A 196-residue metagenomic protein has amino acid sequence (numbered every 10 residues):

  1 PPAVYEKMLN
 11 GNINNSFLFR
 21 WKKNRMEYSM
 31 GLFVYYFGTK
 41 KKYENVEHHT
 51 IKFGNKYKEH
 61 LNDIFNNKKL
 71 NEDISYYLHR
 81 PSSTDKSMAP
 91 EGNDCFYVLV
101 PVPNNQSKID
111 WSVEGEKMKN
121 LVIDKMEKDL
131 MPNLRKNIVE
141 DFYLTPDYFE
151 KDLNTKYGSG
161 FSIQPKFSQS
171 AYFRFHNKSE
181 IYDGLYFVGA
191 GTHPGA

Functional and structural regions predicted by a protein language model:
P1-A89: Mid-domain catalytic core of redox enzymes that form a hydrophobic substrate pocket/lid adjacent to a catalytic redox
P2-K7, K40, P90-K125: Conserved FAD/dinucleotide-binding core of flavoprotein oxidoreductases
L32, P103-S112, Y186-T192: Glycine- and acidic
F37, V98, M126, L185 (+1 more regions): Hydrophobic, well-ordered secondary-structure elements that form the walls of internal hydrophobic environments
K42-Y43, K69-N71, W111-K151: Flavin-binding catalytic cores
D73-H79, P132-H193: A glycine-rich dinucleotide-binding beta-alpha-beta segment and adjacent secondary-structure elements that constitute
K86-N93, F175-E180: Short glycine/proline-enriched loop/turn "hinge" motifs that connect secondary-structure elements and lie
A196: Thiamine diphosphate
